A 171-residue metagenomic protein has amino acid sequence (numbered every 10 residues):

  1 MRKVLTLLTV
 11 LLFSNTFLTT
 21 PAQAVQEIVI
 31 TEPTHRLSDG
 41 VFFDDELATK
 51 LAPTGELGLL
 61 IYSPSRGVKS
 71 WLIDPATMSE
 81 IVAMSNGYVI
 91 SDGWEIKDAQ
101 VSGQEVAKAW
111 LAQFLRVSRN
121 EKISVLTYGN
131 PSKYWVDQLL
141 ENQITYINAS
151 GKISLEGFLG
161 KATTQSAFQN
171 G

Functional and structural regions predicted by a protein language model:
M1-S150: Terminal accessory/targeting
L140-G171: CE4/NodB-like, metal-dependent polysaccharide N-deacetylase domain that modifies extracellular/periplasmic N-acetylated
